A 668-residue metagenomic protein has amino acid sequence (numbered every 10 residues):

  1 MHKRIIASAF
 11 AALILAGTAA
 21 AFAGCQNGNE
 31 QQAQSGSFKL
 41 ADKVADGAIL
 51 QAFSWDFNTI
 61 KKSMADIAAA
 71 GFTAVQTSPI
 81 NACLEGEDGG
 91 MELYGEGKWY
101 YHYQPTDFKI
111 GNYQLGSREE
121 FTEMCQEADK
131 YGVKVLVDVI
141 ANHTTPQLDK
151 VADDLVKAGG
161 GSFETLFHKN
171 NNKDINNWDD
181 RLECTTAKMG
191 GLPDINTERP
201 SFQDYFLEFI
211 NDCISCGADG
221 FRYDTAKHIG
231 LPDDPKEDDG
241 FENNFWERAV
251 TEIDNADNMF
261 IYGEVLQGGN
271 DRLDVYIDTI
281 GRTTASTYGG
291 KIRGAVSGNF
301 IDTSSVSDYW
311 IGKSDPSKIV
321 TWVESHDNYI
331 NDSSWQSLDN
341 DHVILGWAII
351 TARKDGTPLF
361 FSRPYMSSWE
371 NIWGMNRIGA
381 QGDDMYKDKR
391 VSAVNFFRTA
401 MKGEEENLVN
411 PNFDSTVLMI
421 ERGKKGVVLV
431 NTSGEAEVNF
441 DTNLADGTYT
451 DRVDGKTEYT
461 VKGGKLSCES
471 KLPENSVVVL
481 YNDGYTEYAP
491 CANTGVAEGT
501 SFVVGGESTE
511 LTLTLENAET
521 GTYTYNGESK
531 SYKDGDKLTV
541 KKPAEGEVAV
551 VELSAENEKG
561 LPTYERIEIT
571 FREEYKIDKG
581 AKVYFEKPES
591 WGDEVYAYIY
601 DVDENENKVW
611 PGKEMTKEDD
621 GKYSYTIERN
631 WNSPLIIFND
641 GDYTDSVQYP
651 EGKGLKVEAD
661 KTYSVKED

Functional and structural regions predicted by a protein language model:
G28-K134, N142-P146, D180-I195, K587 (+1 more regions): N-terminal structural segment of carbohydrate-active enzymes
E30-D46, K62-A65, L84-Y103, C125-V133 (+4 more regions): Active-site-proximal helices and loops of the catalytic beta/alpha 8
E85-H102, N142-R181, K236-E242, T279: Aromatic- and acidic-residue-enriched segments that line the glycan-binding/catalytic groove of carbohydrate-active
K354, S433-E435, T442-T448, S508 (+3 more regions): Short proline/glycine-enriched turn/loop motifs at strand-loop junctions of beta-rich domains
G447-V453, L515-S529, A597-I599, E606: Change to "...patches in solvent-exposed regions of secreted, membrane-anchored, or virion-exposed structural
S476-V478, G546-L553, N632-I636: Exposed beta-strand face motif in extracellular beta-rich ectodomains
Y488-Y575: Low-complexity, disordered linker/stalk regions enriched in Pro/Thr/Ser/Gly
E586-N630, G641-G652: Aromatic-rich carbohydrate-binding modules that target alpha-glucans
